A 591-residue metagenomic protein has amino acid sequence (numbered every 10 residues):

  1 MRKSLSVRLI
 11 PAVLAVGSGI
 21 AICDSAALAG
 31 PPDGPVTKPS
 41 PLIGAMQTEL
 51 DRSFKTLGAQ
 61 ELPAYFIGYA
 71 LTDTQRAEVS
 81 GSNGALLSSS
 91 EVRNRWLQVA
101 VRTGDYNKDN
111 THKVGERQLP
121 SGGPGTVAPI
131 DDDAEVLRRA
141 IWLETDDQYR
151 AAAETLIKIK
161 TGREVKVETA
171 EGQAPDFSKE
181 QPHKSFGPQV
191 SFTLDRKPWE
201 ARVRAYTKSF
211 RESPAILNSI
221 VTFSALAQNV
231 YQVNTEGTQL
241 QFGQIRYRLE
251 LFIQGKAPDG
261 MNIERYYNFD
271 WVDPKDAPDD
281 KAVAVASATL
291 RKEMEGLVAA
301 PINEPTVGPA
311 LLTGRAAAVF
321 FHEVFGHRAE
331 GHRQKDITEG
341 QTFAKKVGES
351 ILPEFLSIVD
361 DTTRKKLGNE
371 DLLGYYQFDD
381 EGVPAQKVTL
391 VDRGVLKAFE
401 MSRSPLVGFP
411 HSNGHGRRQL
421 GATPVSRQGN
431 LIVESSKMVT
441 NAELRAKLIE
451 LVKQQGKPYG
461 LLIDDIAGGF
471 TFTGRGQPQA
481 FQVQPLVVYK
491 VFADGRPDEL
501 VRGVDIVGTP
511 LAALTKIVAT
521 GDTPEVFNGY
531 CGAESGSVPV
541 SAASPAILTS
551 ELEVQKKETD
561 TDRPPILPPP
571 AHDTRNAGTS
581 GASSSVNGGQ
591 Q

Functional and structural regions predicted by a protein language model:
R2-K3, A27-F378, V383, K387 (+9 more regions): Active-site bordering "gate/hinge" segments that shape substrate access to catalytic or cofactor-binding pockets
I10-D24: Bacterial N-terminal signal peptides
G243, D379-D380, T423, Q479-F481: Replace "in large, NTP-powered and nucleic-acid-processing enzymes" with "in large, NTP-powered factors and other
G243, E400, L500-R502: Short linear motifs in exposed loops
Y266-N268, S402-S404, R502-V504: Residue-level structural signal for beta-strand termini and adjacent loop
G374, E434-A512, N528-S535: Hydrophobic alpha-helical bundle architecture
K397-L451: C-terminal, non-catalytic macromolecule-binding modules
